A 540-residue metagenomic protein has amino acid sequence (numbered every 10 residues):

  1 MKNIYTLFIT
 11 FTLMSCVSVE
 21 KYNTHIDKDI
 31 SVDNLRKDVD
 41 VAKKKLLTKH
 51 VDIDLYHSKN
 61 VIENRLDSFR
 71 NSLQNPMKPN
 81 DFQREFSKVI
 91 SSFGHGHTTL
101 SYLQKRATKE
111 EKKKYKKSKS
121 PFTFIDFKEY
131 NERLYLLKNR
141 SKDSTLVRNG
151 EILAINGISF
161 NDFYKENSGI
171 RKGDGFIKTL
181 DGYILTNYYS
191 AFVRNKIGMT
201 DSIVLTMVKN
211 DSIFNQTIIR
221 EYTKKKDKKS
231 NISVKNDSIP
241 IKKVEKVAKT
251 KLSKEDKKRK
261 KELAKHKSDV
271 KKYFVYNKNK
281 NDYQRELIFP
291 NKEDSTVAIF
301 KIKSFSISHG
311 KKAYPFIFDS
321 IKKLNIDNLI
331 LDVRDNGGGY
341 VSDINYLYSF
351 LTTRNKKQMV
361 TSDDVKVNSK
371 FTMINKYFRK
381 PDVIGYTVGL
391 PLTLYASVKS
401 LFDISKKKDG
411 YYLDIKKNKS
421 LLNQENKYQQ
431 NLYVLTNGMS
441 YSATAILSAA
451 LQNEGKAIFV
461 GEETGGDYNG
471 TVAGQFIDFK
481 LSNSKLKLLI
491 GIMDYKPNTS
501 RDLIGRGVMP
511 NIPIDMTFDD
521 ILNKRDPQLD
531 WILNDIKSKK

Functional and structural regions predicted by a protein language model:
I4-M14: Sec-dependent N-terminal signal peptides
F8-I9, G150, E454: Exposed boundary/loop context
C16, H97, S440, T444: Functionally engaged cysteine thiol sites
V17-D364, Y468-L481, K487, R501 (+1 more regions): Flexible, low-complexity junctional segments that flank or bridge functional domains
V341-I521: Conserved acidic, small-residue-rich alpha-beta core segments centered on
